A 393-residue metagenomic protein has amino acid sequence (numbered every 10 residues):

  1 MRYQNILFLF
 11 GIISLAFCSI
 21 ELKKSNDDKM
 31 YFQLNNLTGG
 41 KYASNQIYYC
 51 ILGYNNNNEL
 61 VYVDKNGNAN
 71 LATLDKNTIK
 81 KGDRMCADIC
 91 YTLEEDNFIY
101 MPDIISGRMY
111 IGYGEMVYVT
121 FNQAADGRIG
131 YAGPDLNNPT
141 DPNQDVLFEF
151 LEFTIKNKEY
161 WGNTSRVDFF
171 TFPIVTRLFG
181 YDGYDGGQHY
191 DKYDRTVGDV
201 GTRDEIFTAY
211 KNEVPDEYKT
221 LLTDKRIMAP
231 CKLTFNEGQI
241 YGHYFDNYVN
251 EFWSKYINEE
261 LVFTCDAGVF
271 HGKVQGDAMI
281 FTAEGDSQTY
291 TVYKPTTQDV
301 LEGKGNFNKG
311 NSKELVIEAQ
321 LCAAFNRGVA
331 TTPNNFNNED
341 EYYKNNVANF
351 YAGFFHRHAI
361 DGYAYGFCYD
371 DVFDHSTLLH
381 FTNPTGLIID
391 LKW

Functional and structural regions predicted by a protein language model:
N5-C18: Cleavable N-terminal signal peptides of Sec/SRP-targeted secreted and luminal proteins
I20-W393: Extracellular low-complexity, O-glycosylation-prone Ser/Thr/Pro/Gly-rich "stalks" and linkers flanking catalytic
